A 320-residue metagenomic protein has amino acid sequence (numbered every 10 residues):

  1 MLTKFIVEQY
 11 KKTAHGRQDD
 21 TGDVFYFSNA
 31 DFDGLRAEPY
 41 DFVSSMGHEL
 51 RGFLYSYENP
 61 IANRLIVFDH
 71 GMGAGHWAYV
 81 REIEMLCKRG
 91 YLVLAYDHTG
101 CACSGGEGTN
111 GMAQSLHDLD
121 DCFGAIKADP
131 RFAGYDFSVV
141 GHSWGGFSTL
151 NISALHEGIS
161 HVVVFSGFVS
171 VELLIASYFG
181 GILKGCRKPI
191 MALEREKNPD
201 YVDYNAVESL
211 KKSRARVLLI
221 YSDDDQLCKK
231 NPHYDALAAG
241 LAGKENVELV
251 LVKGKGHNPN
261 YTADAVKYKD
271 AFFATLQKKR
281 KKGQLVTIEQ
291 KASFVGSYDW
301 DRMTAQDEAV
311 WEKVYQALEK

Functional and structural regions predicted by a protein language model:
M1-V43, L50-F53, L276-F294: An N-terminal hydrophobic leader/cap segment in hydrolases
M72-M85, H98, N231-P232: The serine-hydrolase catalytic nucleophile loop
I83-G105: Conserved alpha/beta-hydrolase
T109-P130: Alpha/beta-hydrolase active-site loop
N151-P199: Hydrolase active-site cap/lid region
S213, L219-D225: Short beta-strand/loop motif that positions the catalytic acidic residue of the alpha/beta-hydrolase fold
Q226-H233, N260: Conserved alpha/beta-hydrolase "acid-adjacent" motif
E245-K320: C-terminal catalytic histidine-bearing segment of alpha/beta-hydrolase fold enzymes
